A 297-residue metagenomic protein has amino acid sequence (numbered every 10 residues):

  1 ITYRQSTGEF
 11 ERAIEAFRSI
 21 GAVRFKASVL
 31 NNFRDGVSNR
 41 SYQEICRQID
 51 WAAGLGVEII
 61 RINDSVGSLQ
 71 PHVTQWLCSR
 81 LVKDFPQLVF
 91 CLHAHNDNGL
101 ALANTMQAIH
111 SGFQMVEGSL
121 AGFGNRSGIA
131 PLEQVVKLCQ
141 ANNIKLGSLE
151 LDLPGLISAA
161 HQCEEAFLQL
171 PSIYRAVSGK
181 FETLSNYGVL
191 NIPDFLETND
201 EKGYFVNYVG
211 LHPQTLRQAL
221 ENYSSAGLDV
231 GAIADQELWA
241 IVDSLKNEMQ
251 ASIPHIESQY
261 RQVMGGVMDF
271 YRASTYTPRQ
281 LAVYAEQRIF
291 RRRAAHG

Functional and structural regions predicted by a protein language model:
I1-L88, M106-S111: Alpha/beta enzyme core
Y3, S38, A94-H95, V206: A generic secondary-structure micro-motif detector that highlights 1-2 residue hydrophobic/ambivalent hotspots embedded
S6-A13, S41-Q48, Q70-L77, P86 (+9 more regions): General structural feature for long, well-ordered alpha-helical segments within catalytic domains of soluble enzymes
R18, I109, Q140, Q218-S224: Short polybasic/polar patches that bind polyanions
R47-D50, R80-D84, A130-N142, F195 (+1 more regions): Short, structured secondary-structure boundary patches
S65-E182, L190: Catalytic alpha/beta core domains of metabolic enzymes, predominantly
K145-G297: A mid-to-C-terminal "edge-of-domain" accessory segment
